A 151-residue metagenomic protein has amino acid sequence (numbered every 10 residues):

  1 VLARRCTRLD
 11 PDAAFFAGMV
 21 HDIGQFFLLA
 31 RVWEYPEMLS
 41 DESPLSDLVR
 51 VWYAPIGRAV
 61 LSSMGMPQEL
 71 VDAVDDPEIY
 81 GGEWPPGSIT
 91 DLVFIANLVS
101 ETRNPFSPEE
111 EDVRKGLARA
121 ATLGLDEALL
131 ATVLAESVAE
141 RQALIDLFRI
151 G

Functional and structural regions predicted by a protein language model:
V1-L9, A13-G151: Metal-dependent nucleotide-binding catalytic modules
